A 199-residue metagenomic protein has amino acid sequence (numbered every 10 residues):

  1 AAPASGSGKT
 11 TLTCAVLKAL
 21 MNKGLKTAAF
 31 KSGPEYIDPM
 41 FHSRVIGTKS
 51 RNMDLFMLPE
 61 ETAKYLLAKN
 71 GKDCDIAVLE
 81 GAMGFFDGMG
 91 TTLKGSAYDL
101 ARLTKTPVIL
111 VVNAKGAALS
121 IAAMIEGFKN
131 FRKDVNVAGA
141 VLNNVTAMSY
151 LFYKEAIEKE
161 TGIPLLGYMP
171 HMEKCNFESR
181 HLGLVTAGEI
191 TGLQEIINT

Functional and structural regions predicted by a protein language model:
A1-S7, T11, L17-T104, V112-G139 (+1 more regions): ATP-dependent carboxylate-amine ligase catalytic core
V108-V111, L166-Y168: Short hydrophobic alpha-helical runs that function as membrane-insertion/retention elements
A118-T199: Internal gly/pro-rich beta-alpha loop/helix module that stabilizes soluble enzyme cofactors or their anionic handles
